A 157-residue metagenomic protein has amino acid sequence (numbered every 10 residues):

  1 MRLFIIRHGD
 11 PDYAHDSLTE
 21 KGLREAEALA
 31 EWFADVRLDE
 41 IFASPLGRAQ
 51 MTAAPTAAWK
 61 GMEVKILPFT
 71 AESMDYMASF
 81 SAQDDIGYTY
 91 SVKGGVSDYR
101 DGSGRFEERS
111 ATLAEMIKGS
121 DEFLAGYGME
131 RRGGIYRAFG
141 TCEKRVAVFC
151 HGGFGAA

Functional and structural regions predicted by a protein language model:
M1-R2, V146: A generic secondary-structure signal marking the coil-to-beta-strand transition
R2-P68: Active-site-proximal alpha-helix that buttresses catalytic centers in soluble enzyme cores
Y13, F106, R145: Short, flexible active-site loop motifs that bind/organize anionic cofactors or intermediates
S17-R24, Q83-T89, V148: Short, functional N-terminal and low-complexity linear motifs
L18, P45, R109, L113 (+1 more regions): Aromatic-acidic/polar surface patches that form glycan- and anion
R48-Q50, S73, G155-A156: Short, active-site-adjacent cap segments at secondary-structure transitions
G61-G133: Phosphate-handling substructures
L124-A157: Active-site-adjacent alpha-helix immediately C-terminal to a catalytic or transition-state-stabilizing loop
